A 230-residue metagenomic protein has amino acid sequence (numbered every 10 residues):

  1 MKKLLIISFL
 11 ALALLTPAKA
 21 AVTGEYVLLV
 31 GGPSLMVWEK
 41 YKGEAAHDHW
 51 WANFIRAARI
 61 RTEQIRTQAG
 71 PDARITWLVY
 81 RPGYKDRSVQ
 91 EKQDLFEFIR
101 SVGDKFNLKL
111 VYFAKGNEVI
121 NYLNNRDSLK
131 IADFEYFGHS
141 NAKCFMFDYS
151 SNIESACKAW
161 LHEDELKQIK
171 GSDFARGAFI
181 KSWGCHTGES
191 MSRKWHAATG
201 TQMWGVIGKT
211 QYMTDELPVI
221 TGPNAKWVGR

Functional and structural regions predicted by a protein language model:
L4-A13: Sec-dependent N-terminal signal peptides
L15-A18: N-terminal signal peptide c-region/cleavage motif recognized by signal peptidases
A21-V119: A domain-level signal for caspase-like cysteine endopeptidase catalytic cores and their zymogen-processing architecture
T23-E25, A73-R74, L129-A132, R176-A178: Short coil/turn segments at beta-strand junctions that form active-site/ligand-binding loops
N124, I131-D215: Catalytic cores of nucleophile-dependent amide-cleaving enzymes
N124-L129, E216-W227: Short, surface-exposed amphipathic charged segments that create phosphate/polyanion-binding patches used for binding
N152, C157-W160, T221-R230: A cross-taxonomic marker for long C-terminal extensions/tails that follow the last structured domain
